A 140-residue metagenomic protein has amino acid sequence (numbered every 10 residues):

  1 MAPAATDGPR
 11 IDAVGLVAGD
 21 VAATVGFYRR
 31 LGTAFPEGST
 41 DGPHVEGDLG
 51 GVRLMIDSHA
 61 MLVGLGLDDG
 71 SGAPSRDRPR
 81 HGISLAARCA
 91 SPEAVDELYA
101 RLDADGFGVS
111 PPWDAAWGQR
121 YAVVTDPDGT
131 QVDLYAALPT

Functional and structural regions predicted by a protein language model:
M1-V25, L31, S84-A87, A137-T140: N-terminal beta-strand motif that seeds the catalytic metal site of vicinal oxygen chelate
T6-G8, S75-P79: Short, flexible turn/loop "capping" segments at secondary-structure junctions
V14, G38, D57-A60, V123 (+1 more regions): Short beta->alpha transition motifs characteristic of CBS
L16-V63: Core segments of cupin and vicinal oxygen chelate
A18-A22, G82-P127: Vicinal oxygen chelate
E46-G51, V124-P127, A137: Active-site beta-strand termini and strand-to-loop segments that position acidic
A60-S75: Short, flexible, mixed-charge acidic loops at enzyme active sites
